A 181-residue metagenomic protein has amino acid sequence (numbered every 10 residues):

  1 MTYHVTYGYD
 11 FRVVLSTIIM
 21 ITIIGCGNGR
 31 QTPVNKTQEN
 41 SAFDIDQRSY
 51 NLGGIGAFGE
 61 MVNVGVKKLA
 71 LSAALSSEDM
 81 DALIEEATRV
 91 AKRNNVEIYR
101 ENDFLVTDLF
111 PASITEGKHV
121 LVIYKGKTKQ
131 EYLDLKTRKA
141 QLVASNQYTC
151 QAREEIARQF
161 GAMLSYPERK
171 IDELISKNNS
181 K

Functional and structural regions predicted by a protein language model:
Y3-V14: Bacterial N-terminal signal peptides that target proteins for export
V14-I21: Sec-dependent N-terminal signal peptides
I23-G25: C-terminal motif of bacterial Sec signal peptides marking the signal peptidase cleavage site
T32-H119: Extended, charge-biased low-complexity segments that typically form long amphipathic alpha-helices/coiled-coils
N102-Y148: Aromatic-anchored, charged helix-turn/loop surface patch used as a conserved interaction hotspot
Y148-E155, M163-Y166: Short acidic alpha-helix initiation/capping motifs at coil-to-helix transition points, especially at protein N-termini
I171: Glycine-rich, charge-dense phosphate/pyrophosphate-binding loop(s) and the adjacent flexible "lid"/catalytic subdomain
